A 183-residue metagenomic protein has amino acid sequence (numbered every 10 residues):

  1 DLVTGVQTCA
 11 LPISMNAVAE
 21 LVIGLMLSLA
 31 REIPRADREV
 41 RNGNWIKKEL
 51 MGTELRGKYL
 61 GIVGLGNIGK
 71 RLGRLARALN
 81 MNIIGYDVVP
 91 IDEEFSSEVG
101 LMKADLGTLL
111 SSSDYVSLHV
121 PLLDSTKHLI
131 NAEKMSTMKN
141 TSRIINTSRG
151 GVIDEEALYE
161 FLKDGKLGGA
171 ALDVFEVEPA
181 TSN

Functional and structural regions predicted by a protein language model:
D1-C9: Single conserved hydrophobic/aromatic residue that forms the stacking wall/gate of nucleotide- or nucleobase-binding
P12-Y59, R74, A78: Phosphate-binding beta-alpha-beta segment of Rossmann-like dinucleotide-binding domains, i.e., the NAD(P)
L65-G66: Glycine-rich Rossmann-fold phosphate-binding loop(s) that bind the pyrophosphate of adenine dinucleotide cofactors
G69-K70: N-terminal Rossmann-fold NAD(P) dinucleotide-binding loop
N82-I83: Short beta-strand element of Class I
V88-N183: Rossmann-like adenosine-cofactor binding region
